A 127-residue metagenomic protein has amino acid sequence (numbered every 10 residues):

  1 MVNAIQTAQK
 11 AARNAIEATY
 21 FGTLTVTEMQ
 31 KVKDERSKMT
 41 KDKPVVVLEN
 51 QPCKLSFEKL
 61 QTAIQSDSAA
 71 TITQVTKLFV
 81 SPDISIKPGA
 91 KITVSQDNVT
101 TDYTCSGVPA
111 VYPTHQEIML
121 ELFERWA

Functional and structural regions predicted by a protein language model:
V2-A18: Long, hydrophobic N-terminal alpha-helical segment
V2-T7, T23, E28-A127: Short, conserved turn/kink motifs that form compact alpha/beta structural patches or helix kinks used as
